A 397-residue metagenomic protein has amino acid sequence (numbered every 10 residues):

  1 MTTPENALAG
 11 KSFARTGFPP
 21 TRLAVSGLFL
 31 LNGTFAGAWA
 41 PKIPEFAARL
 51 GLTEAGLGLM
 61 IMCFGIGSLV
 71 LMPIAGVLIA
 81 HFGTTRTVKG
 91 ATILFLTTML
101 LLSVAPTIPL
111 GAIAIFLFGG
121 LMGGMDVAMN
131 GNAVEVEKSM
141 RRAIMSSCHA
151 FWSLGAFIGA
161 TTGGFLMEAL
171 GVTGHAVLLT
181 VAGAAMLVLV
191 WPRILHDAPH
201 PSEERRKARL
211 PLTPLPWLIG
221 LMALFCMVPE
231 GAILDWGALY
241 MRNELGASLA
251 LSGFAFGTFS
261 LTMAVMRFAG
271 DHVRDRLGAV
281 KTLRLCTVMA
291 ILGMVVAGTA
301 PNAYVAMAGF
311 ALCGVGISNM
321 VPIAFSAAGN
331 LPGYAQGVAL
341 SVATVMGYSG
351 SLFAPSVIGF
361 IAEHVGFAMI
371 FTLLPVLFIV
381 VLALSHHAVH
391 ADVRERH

Functional and structural regions predicted by a protein language model:
P41-A55, D235-L251: Short amphipathic helix-loop junctions that connect adjacent transmembrane helices in Major Facilitator Superfamily/SLC
G51, G83, V104-P109, G246 (+2 more regions): Helix-breaking motifs and short loop linkers at transmembrane-helix boundaries and internal kinks in secondary membrane
G65-I66, S153-G155, S260-L261, V265 (+1 more regions): Short hydrophobic/small-residue motifs within alpha-helical transmembrane segments of multi-pass transporter-like
V70-P109: Conserved MFS/SLC helix-loop-helix module at the cytosolic interface between two early adjacent transmembrane helices
L71-T84, M167, M266-G278, A362-E363: Helix-to-loop junctions at the C-terminal end of transmembrane segments in multipass secondary transporters
R86-L100, K281-V296: Structural signature of the two symmetry-related core transmembrane helices
I115-A150: Cytoplasmic helix-loop-helix junction between adjacent transmembrane helices in 12-TM secondary transporters
G174-P192, M369-H387: Symmetry-related core transmembrane helices of the 12-TM Major Facilitator Superfamily/SLC fold
